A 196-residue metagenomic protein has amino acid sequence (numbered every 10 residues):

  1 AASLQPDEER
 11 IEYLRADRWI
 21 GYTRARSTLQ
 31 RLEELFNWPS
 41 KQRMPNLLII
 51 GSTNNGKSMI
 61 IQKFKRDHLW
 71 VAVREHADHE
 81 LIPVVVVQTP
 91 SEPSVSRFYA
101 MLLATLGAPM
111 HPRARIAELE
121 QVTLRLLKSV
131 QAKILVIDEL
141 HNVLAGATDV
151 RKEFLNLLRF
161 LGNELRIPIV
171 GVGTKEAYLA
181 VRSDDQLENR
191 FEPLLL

Functional and structural regions predicted by a protein language model:
A1-P45: A short, basic N-terminal segment
A1-P6, R10, L14, L29 (+2 more regions): Mid-core helix/loop region of P-loop NTP-binding domains shared across ATPases and GTPases
K41-K63: Walker A/P-loop nucleotide-binding motif
R66-A77, A108-M110: Post-Walker A helix-loop "phosphate-sensing" segment adjacent to the P-loop in P-loop NTPases
V71-P90: Conserved catalytic segments around the Walker B and adjacent sensor/switch elements of P-loop NTPase domains
V87, S91-L103: Conserved phosphate-binding/catalytic loops and adjacent sensor/switch elements of nucleotide-binding enzymes, spanning
E139, G171-A177: A short beta-strand-to-loop transition that corresponds to the Sensor-1 phosphate-sensing loop of AAA+ P-loop ATPases
R182-L196: A short helix-turn-beta junction within AAA+ P-loop NTPase domains corresponding to the substrate/partner-engaging
